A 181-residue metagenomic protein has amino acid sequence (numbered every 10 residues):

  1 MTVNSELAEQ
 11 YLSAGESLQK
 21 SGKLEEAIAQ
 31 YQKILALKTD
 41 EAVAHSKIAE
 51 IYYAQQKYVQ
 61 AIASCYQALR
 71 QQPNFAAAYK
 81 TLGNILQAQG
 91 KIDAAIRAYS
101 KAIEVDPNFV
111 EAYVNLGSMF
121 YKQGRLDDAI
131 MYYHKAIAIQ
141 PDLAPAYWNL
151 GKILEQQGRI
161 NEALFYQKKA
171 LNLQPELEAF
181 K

Functional and structural regions predicted by a protein language model:
M1-Y11: TPR-adjacent "capping" and linker segments in tetratricopeptide-repeat scaffold/adaptor proteins
L12-K20, V43-A54, Y66, A77-A88 (+4 more regions): Conserved alpha-helical positions within TPR/SEL1-like repeat arrays
W148, K152-E178: TPR/TPR-like (Sel1-like) alpha-helical repeat modules
